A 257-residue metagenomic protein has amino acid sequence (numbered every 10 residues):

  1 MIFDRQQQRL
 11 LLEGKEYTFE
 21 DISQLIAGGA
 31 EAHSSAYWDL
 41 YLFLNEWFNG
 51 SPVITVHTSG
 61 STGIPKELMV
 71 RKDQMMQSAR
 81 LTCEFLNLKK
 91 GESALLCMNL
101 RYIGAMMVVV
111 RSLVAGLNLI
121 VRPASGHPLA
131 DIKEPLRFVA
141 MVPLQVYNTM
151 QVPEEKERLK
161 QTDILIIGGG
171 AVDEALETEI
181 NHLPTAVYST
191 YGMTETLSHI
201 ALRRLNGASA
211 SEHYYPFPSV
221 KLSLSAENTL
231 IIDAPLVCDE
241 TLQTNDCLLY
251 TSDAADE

Functional and structural regions predicted by a protein language model:
M1-A36: N-terminal leader/targeting and accessory segments in enzymes
I22-P52, Q77-S78: Flexible, low-complexity linker/hinge segments
G50-G63, C83: ATP phosphate-binding P-loop of adenylate-forming
T58, Y250-E257: Conserved small/polar residues in nucleotide/adenosyl-binding loops
E67-K89: Conserved structural elements of the adenylate-forming
K72-Q77, S93-N148: AMP-binding/adenylate-forming
V152-A208: Gly/Ser/Thr-rich phosphate-binding loop
I231-S252: Conserved ATP-binding/catalytic segment of the ANL
